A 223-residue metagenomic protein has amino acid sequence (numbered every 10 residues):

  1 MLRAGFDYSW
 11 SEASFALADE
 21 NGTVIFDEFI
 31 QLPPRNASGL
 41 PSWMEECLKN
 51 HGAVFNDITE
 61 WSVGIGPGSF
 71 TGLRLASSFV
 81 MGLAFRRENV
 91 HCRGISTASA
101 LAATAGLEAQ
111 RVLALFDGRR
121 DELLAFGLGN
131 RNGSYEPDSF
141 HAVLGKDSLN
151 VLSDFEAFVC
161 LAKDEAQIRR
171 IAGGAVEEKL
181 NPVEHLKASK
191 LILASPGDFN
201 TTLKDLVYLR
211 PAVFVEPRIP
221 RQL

Functional and structural regions predicted by a protein language model:
M1-V24, F29-R35, R93-L223: Oxyanion-binding and handling regions
D27, P34-S38, F70-R74: Short, conserved micro-motifs enriched in small and acidic residues
L32-K49: N-terminal phosphate-binding loop and adjacent alpha-helix
G39-S42, S78, G82, A100: Short amphipathic alpha-helical face segments that pack within enzyme cores and frequently flank/anchor catalytic
M44-E60, S148-E156: Phosphate/pyrophosphate-binding loops at sites that engage ATP/ADP/AMP, CoA/4′-phosphopantetheine, polyphosphate
E60-C92: DPxDG-like acidic metal-binding loop motif
